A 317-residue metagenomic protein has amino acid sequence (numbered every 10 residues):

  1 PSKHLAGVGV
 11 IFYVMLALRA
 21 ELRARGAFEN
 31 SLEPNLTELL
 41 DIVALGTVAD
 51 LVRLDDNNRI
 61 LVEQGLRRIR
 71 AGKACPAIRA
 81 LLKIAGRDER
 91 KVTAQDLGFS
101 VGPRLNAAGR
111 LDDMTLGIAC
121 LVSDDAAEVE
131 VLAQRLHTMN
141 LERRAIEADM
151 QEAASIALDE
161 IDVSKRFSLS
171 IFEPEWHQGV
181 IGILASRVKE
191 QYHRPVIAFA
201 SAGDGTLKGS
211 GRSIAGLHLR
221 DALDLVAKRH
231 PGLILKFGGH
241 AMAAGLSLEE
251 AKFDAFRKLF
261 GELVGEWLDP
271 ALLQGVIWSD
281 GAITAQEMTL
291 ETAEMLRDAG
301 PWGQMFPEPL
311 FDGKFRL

Functional and structural regions predicted by a protein language model:
P1-E29: Active-site cavity-forming subdomains of large catalytic enzyme subunits
A20-A251: Hydrophobic helix-and-loop "lid/oligomerization" segment in the mid-to-C-terminal part of catalytic domains
M114, I181-G182, R257, L290-A293: Conserved strand-to-helix beginnings and helix N-cap segments that scaffold or border functional pockets
L223-V226, R257-V264: Short amphipathic alpha-helices in soluble, non-transmembrane regions that often serve as interface/regulatory elements
R229-I234, E262-D269: A common structural junction motif
K252-F256: OB-fold single-stranded nucleic acid-binding module
L273-L317: Accessory interdomain/linker segments of ATP-dependent helicases and helicase-like nucleic-acid enzymes that mediate
